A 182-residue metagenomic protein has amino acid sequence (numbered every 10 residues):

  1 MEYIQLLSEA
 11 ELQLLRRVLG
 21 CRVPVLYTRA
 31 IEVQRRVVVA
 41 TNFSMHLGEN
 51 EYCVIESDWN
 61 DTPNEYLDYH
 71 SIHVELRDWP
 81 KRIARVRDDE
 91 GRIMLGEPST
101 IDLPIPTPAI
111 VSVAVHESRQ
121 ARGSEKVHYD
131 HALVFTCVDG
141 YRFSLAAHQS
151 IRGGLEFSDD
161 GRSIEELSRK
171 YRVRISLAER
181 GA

Functional and structural regions predicted by a protein language model:
M1-A182: Surface-exposed, interaction-prone regions used to assemble/regulate multi-protein complexes
